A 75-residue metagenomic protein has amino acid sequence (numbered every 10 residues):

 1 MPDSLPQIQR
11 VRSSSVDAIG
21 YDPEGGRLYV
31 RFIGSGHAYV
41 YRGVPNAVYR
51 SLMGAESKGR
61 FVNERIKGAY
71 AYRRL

Functional and structural regions predicted by a protein language model:
M1-L75: Acidic/histidine-enriched, beta-strand-rich ligand/metal-binding domains
